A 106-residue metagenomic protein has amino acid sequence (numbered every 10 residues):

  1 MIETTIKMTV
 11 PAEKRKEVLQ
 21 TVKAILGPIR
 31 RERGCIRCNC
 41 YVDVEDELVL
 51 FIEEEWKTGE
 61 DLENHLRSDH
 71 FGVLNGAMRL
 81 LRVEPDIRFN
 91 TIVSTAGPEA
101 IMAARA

Functional and structural regions predicted by a protein language model:
I2-C40: N-terminal first-folded block
I2-T9, N39-L66, A104: Short, well-ordered beta-strand segments in beta-rich or mixed alpha/beta enzyme and ligand-binding folds
A12, L26, V42, E60 (+1 more regions): Short, well-ordered turn and helix-capping elements at secondary-structure junctions
R15, G59, F71, S94-T95: Alpha-helix N-cap/helix-start and coil->helix boundary motif
A24-R37, E55-F89: An amphipathic, aromatic/His-enriched active-site/gating alpha helix that lines ligand/cofactor pockets
Y41-D46, G76-A106: Glycine-rich beta-strand-turn "strand-cap" elements at beta-sheet edges
